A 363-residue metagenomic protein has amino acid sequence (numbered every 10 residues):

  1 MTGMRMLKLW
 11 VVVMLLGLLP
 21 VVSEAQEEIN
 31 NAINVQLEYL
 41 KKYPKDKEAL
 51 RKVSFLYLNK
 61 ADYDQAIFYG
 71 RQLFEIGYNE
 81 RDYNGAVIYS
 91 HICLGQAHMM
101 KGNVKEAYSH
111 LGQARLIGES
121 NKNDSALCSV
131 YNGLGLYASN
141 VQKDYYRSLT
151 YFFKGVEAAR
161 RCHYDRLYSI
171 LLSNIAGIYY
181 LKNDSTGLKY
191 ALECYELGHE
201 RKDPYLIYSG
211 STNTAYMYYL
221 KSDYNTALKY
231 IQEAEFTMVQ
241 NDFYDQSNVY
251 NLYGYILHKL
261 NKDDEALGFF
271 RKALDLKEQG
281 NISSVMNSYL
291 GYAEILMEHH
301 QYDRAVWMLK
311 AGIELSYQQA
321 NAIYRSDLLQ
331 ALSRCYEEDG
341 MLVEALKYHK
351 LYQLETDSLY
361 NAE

Functional and structural regions predicted by a protein language model:
M1-L40, C93, G133-L134, N174 (+3 more regions): Bacterial Sec-dependent N-terminal signal peptides
Q26-Y43, K47, N59, D64 (+5 more regions): Hydrophobic positions within repeat-based interaction scaffolds
I29-N31, Q65-F68, N103-Q113, D144-K154 (+4 more regions): Structural signature of tandem alpha-helical TPR/SEL1-like repeats, specifically the intra-repeat loop/turn
L40-S125: Post-signal peptide N-terminal segment of secreted/secretory-pathway proteins
K42-K45, R81-Y83, K122-N123, D144 (+6 more regions): Short coil/turn linker motifs that delimit alpha-helical repeat modules in TPR/alpha-solenoid proteins
R51-N59, A86-M100, A126-V141, F152 (+6 more regions): Conserved alpha-helical positions within TPR/SEL1-like repeat arrays
K60, K101, N121, L134 (+9 more regions): Structural motif corresponding to the intra-repeat A-B loop/turn of tetratricopeptide repeats
R71-Y78, G112-K122, F153-H163, L192-K202 (+5 more regions): Amphipathic alpha-helical segments of tetratricopeptide repeats
